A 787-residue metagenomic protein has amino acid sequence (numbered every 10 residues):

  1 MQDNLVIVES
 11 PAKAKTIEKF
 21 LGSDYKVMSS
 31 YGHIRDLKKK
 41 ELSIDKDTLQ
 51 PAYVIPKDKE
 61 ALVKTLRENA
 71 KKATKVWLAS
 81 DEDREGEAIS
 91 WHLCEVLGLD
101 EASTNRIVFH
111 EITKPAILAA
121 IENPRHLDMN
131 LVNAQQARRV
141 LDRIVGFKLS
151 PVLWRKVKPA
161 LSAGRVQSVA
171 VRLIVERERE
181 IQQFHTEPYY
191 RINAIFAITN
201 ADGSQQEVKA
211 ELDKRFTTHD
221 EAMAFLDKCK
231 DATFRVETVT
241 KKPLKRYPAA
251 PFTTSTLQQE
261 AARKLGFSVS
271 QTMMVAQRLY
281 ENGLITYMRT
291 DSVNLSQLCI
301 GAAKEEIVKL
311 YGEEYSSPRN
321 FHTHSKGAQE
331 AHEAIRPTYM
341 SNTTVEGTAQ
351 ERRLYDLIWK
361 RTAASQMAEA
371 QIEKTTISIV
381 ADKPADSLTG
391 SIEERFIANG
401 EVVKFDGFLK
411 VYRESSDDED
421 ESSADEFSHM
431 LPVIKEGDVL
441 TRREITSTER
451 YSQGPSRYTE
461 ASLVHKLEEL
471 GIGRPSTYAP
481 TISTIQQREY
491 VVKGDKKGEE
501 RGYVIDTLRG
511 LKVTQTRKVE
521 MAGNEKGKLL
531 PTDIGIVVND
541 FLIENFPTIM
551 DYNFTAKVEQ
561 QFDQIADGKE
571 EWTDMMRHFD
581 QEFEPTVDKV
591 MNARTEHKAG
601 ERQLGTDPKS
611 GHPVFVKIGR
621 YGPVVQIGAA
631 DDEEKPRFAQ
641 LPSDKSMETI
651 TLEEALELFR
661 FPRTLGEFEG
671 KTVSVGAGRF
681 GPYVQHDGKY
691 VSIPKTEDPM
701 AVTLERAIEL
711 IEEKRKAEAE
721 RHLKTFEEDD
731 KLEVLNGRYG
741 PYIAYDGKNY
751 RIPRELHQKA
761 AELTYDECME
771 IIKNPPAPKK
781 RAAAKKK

Functional and structural regions predicted by a protein language model:
M1-R139, K148, G312, R319 (+1 more regions): Intrinsically disordered, low-complexity regulatory segments
Q2-L5, T16, Y25, S150 (+4 more regions): Basic, low-complexity terminal or inter-domain segments flanking catalytic cores
P11-A14, Y31-L37, E82-G86, H110-P115 (+6 more regions): Conserved nucleotide-binding/hydrolysis micro-motifs of P-loop NTPases
A52, S80-E82, L99-N105, P124-V132 (+6 more regions): Short, polar/flexible loop-turn hinges at active-site or ligand-entry regions and domain interfaces
I112-F196, T238-K245: C-terminal or mid-to-C-terminal helical accessory/interaction module adjacent to the motor/catalytic core
D231-Y247, Q259, E444-Q453: Positively charged, polyanion-binding regions of nucleic-acid-associated proteins
Q258-E260, K264-T272: A conserved hydrophobic secondary-structure block that centers on an alpha-helix together with its immediately flanking
